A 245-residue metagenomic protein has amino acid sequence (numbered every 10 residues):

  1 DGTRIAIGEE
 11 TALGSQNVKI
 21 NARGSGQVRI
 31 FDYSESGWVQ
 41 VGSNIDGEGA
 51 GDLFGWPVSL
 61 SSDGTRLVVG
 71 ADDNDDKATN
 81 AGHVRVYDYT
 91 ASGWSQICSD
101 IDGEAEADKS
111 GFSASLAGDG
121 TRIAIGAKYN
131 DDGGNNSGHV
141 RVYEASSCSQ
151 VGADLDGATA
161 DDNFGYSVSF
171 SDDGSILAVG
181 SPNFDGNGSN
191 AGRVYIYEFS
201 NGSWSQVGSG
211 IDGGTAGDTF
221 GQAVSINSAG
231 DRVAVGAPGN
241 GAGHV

Functional and structural regions predicted by a protein language model:
D1-V245: Conserved beta-strand/short-helix segments that make up beta-rich extracellular adhesion/recognition modules
